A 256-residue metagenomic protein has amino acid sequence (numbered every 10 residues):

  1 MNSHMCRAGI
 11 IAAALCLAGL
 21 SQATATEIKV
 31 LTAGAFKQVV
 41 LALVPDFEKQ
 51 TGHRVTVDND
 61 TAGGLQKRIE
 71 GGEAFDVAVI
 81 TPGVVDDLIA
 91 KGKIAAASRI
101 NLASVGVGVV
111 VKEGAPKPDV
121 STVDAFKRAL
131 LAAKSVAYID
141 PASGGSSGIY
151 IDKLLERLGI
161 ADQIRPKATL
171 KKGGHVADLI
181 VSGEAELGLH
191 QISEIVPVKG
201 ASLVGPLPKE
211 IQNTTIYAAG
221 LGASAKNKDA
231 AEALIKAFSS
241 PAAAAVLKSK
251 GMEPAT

Functional and structural regions predicted by a protein language model:
M1-I11: Bacterial N-terminal signal peptides that target proteins for export
S3, G19-A23: N-terminal twin-arginine translocation
G9-G19: Bacterial N-terminal signal peptides
T24-G63, K67-G71, V79-G92, A96-V105 (+1 more regions): Exported/periplasmic ABC-transporter solute-binding proteins
